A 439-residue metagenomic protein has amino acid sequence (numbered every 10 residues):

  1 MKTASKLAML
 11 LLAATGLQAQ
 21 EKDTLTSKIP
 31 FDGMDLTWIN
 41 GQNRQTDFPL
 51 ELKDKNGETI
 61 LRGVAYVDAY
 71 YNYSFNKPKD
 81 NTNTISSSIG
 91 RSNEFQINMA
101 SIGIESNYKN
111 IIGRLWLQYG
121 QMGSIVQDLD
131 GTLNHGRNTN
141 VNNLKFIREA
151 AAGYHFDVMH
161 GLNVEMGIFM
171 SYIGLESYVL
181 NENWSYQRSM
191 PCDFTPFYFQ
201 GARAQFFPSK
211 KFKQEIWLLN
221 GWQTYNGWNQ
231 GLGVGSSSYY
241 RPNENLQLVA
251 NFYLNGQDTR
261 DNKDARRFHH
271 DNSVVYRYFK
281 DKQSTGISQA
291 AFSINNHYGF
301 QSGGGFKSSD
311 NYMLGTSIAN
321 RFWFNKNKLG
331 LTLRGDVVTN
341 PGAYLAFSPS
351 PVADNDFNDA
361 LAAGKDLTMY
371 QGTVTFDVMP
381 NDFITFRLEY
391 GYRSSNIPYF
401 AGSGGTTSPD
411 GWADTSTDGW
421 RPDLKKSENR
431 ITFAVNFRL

Functional and structural regions predicted by a protein language model:
K6-L7, L11, Q18-N76: N-terminal periplasmic/intermembrane-space "pro-region" immediately following the signal or transit peptide
K22-D23, P30-F31, D35-T37, S88-I89 (+4 more regions): Outer-membrane beta-barrel pore domains
R44-G63, N110-I111, D157-L162, K211 (+4 more regions): Short loop/turn motifs that connect adjacent beta-strands in outer-membrane beta-barrel proteins
D54-I60, N72-I97, P409-L424: Surface-exposed strand-loop-strand hairpins of Gram-negative outer-membrane beta-barrel proteins
A65, N93, I97-S106, E149-Y154 (+9 more regions): Residues on the lipid-exposed face of transmembrane beta-strands in outer-membrane beta-barrel proteins
A65-Y73, L115-Y119, M166-M170, I216-N220 (+5 more regions): Transmembrane beta-barrel strands of outer-membrane/channel proteins
N76-G90, S124-E149, D157-Y240, Q247-G256 (+1 more regions): Surface-exposed coil loops of outer-membrane beta-barrel proteins
I89-G123: Glycine- and aromatic-enriched membrane insertion/assembly motifs of diderm outer-membrane and organelle channel
